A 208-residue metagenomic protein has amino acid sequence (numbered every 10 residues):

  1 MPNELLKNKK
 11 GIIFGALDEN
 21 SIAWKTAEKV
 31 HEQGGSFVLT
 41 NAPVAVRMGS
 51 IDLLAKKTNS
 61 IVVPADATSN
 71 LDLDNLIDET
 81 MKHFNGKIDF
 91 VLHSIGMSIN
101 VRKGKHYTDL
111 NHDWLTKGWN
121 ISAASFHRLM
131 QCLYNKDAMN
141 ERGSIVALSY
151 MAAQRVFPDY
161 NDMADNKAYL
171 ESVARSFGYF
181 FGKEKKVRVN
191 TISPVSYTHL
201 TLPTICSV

Functional and structural regions predicted by a protein language model:
N3-L39: Canonical Rossmann dinucleotide-binding motif of NAD(H)/NADP(H)-dependent dehydrogenases/reductases, specifically
K10-F14, I88-G96: Conserved hydrophobic beta-strands of the Rossmann-like cofactor-binding core in SDR/related NAD(P)H-dependent
A16, S21, G96-K183, S196-Y197: Catalytic loop of short-chain dehydrogenase/reductase
G35-G49: Conserved glycine-rich Rossmann-like NAD(P)H-binding loop of the short-chain dehydrogenase/reductase
A55-L71: Rossmann-fold cofactor-recognition segment
T68-K82: Conserved Rossmann-fold cofactor-binding substructure of NAD(P)-dependent oxidoreductases
R188-V195: Conserved SDR Rossmann-fold cofactor-binding beta-strand/turn motif
T198-T204: Conserved small/polar residues in nucleotide/adenosyl-binding loops
